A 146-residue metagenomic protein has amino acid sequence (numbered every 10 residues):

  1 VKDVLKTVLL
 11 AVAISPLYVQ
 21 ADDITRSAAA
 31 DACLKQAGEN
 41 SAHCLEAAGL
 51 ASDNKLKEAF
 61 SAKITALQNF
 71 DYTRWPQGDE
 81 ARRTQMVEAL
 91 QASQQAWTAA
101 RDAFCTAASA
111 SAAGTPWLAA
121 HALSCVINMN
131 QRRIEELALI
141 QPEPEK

Functional and structural regions predicted by a protein language model:
K2-L10, L17: Sec-dependent signal peptide recognition, specifically the positively charged N-region followed immediately by
Q20-K146: N-terminal alpha-helical modules
